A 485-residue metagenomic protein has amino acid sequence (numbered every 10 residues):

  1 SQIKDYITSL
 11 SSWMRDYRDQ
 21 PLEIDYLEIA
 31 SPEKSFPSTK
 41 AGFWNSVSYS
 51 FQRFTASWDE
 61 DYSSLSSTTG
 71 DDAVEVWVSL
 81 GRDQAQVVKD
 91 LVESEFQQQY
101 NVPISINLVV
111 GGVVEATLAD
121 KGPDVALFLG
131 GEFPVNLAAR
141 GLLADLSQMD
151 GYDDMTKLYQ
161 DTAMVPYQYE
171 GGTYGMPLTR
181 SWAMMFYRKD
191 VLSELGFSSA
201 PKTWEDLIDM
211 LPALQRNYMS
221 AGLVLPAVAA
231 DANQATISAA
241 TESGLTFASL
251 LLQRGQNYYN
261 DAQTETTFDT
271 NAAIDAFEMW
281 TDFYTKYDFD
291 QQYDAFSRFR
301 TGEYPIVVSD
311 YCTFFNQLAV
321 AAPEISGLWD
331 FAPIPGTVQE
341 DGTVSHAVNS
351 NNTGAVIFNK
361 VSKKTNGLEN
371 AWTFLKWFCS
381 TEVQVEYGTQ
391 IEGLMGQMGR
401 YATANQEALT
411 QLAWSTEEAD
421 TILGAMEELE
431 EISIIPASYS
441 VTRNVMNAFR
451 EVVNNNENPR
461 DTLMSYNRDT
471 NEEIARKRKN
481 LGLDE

Functional and structural regions predicted by a protein language model:
S1-V135, R460-E485: Conserved N-terminal structural module of periplasmic/extracytoplasmic solute-binding proteins
S50, F54-G70, G131-M184, S193 (+3 more regions): Hinge/lid segment of periplasmic solute-binding proteins
S94-Q168, D190-K202, P305-I306, V320-S326: Extracytoplasmic "Venus flytrap"/periplasmic binding protein-like
N107-E115, W204-D209, F289-T301: Short helix-initiation/N-cap motifs at beta->coil->alpha
Y169-L178, A183, D206-T266, A272-A273 (+1 more regions): Extracytoplasmic/periplasmic solute-binding protein
A262-Q292, I334-P335: Glycine-centered hinge/linker elements that transmit conformational signals in sensory and ligand-binding systems
A322-G399, E427-E430, N447: Extracytoplasmic/periplasmic substrate-recognition and gating elements
A332, G336, T389-N447, E451 (+1 more regions): Long, aromatic- and glycine/proline-rich binding clefts that accommodate carbohydrate-like moieties
